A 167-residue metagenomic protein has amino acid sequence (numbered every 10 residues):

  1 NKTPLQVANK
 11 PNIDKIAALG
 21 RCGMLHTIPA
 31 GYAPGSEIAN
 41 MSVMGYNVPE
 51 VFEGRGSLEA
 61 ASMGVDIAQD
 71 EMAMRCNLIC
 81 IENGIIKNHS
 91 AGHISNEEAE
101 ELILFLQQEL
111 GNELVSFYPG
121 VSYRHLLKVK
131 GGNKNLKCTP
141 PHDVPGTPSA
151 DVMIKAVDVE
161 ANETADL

Functional and structural regions predicted by a protein language model:
K2-N112, S122: Active-site nucleophile/metal-coordination loop of metallo-enzymes that catalyze phosphate/sulfate and related
S90-L167: Glycine-rich, mobile lid/loop segments that gate access to catalytic sites or pores
